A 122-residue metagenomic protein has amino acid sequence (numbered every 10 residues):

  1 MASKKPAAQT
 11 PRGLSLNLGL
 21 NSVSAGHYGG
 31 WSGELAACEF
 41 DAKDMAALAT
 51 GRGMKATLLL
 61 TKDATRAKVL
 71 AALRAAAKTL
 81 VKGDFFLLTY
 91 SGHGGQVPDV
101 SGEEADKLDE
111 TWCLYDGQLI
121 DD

Functional and structural regions predicted by a protein language model:
M1-T111: Boundary/activation segment at the start of structured domains
L119-D122: Short, intrinsically disordered, charge-balanced linker/junction segments flanking boundaries in proteins
